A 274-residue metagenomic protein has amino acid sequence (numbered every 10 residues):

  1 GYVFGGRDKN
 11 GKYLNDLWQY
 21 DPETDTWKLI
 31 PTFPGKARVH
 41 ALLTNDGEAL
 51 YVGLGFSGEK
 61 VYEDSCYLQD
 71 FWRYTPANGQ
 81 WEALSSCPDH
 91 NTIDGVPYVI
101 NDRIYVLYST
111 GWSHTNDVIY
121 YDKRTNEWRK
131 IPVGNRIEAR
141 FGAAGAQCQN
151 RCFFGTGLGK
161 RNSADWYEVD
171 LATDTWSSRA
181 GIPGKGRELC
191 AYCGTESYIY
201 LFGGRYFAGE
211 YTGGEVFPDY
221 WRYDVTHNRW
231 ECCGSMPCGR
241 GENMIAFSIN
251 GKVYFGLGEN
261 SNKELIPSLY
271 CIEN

Functional and structural regions predicted by a protein language model:
G1-N274: Kelch-like beta-propeller repeat domains
